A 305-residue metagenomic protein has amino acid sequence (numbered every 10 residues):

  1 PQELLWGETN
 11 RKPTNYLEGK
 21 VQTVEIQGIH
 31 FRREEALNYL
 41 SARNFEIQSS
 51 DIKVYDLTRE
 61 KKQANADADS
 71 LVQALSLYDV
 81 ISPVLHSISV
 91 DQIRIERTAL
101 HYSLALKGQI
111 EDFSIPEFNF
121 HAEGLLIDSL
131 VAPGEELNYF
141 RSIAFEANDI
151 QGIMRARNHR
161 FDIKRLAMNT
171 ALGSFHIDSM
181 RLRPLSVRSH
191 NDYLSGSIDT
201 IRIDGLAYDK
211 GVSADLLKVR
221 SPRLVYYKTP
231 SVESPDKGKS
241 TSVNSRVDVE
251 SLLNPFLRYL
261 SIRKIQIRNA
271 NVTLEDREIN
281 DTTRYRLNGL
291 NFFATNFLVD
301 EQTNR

Functional and structural regions predicted by a protein language model:
P1-R305: N-terminal targeting/secretion presequences
